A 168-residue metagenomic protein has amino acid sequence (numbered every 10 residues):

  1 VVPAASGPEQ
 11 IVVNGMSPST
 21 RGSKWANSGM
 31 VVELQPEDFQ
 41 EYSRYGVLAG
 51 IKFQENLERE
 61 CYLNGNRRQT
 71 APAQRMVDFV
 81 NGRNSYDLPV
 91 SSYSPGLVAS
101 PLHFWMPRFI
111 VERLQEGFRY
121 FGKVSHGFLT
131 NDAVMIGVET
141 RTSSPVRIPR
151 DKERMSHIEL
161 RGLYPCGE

Functional and structural regions predicted by a protein language model:
V1-G167: Residues forming the flavin
